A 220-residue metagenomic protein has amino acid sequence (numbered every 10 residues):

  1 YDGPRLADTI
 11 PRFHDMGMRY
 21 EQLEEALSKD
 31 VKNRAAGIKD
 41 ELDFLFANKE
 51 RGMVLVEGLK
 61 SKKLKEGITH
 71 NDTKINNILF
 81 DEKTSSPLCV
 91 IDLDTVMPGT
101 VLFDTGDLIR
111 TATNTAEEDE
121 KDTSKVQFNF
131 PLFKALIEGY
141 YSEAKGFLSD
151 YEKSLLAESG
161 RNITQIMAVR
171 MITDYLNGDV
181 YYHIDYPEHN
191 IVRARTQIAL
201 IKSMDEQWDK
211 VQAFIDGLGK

Functional and structural regions predicted by a protein language model:
Y1-A7, A144-Y151: Surface-exposed helix-capping loop/turn segments at secondary-structure junctions
D2-H70, I75-C89, N162, V180-D185 (+3 more regions): ATP-dependent phospho-/nucleotidyl transfer catalytic cores
K29, R51-G58, L93, T111-N114 (+2 more regions): Conserved helix-loop functional segments at active or binding sites
L45, L136, L155-L156: A structural signal for short hydrophobic/aromatic patches embedded in well-ordered alpha helices
K62, N76-E117: Catalytic activation segment of kinase domains across protein kinase-like and atypical kinase folds
L102-G146, N162-Y181: Active-site activation/catalytic loop segments of kinase-like enzymes and analogous catalytic loops in related
L148-G160: All-alpha amphipathic helical-bundle segments outside canonical DNA-binding/catalytic cores that form hydrophobic
T196-K220: Structural signal for terminal/edge beta-strands and the immediately following C-terminal loop/tail that closes
